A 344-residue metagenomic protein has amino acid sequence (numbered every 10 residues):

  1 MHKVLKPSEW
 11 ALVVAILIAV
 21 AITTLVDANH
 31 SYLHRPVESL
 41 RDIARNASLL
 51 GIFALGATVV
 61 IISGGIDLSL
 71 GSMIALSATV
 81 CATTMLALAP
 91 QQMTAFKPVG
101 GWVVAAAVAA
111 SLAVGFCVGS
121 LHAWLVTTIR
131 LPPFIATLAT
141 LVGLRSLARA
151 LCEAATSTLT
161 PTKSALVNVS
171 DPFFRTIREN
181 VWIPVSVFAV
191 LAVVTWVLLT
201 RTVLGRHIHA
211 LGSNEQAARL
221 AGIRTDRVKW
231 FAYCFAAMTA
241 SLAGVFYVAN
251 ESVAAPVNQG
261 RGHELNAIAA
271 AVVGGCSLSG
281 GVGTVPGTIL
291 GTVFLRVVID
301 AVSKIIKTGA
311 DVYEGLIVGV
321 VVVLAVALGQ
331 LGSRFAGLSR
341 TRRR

Functional and structural regions predicted by a protein language model:
M1-A21, L25, L220-R227, P286 (+1 more regions): Cytosolic-side transmembrane-helix boundaries in multi-pass membrane proteins
M1-A54, A89-A106, R340-R344: Membrane-interfacial amphipathic/re-entrant helices at transmembrane-helix boundaries
M1-P7, I61-I66, P98, V114-L159 (+4 more regions): Short loop segments and helix-boundary regions at transmembrane helix junctions of multi-pass inner-membrane proteins
T23-T24, V37-Q91, L125-L131, A271 (+2 more regions): Single transmembrane alpha-helix segments in multi-pass membrane proteins
I62-S120, I177-R178: Membrane-embedded helix boundary and interhelical linker motif in transport proteins
V103-S111, C117-H122, R178-A254: Helix-loop-helix "hairpin" substructures at the membrane interface of multi-pass membrane proteins
P133-R201, N250-Q259, I305-T308, Y313-E314 (+1 more regions): Transmembrane helix-bundle core of multi-pass membrane transporters and related energy-transducing complexes
A240, E251, A255-G319: Transmembrane alpha-helical segments in multi-pass inner-membrane proteins
